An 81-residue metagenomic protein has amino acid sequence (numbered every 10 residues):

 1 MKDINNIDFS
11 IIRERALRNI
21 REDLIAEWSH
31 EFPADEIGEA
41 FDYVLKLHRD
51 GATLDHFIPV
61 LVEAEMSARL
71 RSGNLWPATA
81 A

Functional and structural regions predicted by a protein language model:
K2-A81: Charged, amphipathic alpha-helical regulatory modules used for macromolecular assembly or allosteric control
